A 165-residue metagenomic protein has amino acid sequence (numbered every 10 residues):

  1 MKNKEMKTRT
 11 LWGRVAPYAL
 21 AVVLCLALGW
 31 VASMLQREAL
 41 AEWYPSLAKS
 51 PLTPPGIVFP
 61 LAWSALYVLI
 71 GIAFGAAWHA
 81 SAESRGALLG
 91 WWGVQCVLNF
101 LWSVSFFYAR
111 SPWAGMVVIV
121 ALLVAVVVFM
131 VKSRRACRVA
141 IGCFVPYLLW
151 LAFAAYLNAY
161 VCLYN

Functional and structural regions predicted by a protein language model:
T8-L35: N-terminal signal-anchor transmembrane alpha helix
E38-P51: Membrane-interface helix termini and inter-helical loops of multi-pass transporters
A48-L61: Short aromatic-rich membrane-water interface segments that cap or initiate transmembrane helices in multi-pass membrane
W63-F74, Q95-L98, L122: Core segments of transmembrane alpha-helices that mediate helix-helix packing or line hydrophobic substrate/ligand
E83-W92: Membrane-interfacial loop-to-transmembrane alpha-helix junctions, especially the N-terminal start
V104-W113, Y160-N165: Membrane-interface helix caps and helix-loop-helix hairpins in membrane proteins
F106-P112, V127-I141: Membrane-helix boundary connector in multi-pass membrane proteins
K132, A136-N165: Terminal transmembrane helical module of multi-pass membrane proteins
